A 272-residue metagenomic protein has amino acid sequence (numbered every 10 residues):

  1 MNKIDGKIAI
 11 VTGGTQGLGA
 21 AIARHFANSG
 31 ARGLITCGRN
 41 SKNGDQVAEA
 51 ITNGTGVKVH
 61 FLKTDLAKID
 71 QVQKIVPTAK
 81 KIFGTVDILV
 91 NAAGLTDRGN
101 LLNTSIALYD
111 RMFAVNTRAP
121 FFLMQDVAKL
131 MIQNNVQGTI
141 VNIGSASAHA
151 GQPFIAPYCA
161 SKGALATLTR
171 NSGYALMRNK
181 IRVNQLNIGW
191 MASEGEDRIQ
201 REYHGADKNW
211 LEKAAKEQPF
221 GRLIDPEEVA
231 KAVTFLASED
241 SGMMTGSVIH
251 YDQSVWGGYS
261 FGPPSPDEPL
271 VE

Functional and structural regions predicted by a protein language model:
I8, T15-Q16, N40: Conserved glycine-rich cofactor-binding loop
A31-V47: Conserved glycine-rich Rossmann-like NAD(P)H-binding loop of the short-chain dehydrogenase/reductase
N100-L101, L108-R111, A214: Substrate-binding pocket helix/loop in short-chain dehydrogenase/reductase
M124, S161, T169: Active-site helix of classical SDR
K129, Y174-R178, G242: Alpha-helical segment proximal to the catalytic Tyr-Lys
S145: Residue(s) in the substrate-gating loop at a strand-loop-helix junction that position the organic substrate next
T234, T245-E272: Short C-terminal tail/terminal secondary-structure segment of NAD(P)H-dependent dehydrogenase/reductase domains
